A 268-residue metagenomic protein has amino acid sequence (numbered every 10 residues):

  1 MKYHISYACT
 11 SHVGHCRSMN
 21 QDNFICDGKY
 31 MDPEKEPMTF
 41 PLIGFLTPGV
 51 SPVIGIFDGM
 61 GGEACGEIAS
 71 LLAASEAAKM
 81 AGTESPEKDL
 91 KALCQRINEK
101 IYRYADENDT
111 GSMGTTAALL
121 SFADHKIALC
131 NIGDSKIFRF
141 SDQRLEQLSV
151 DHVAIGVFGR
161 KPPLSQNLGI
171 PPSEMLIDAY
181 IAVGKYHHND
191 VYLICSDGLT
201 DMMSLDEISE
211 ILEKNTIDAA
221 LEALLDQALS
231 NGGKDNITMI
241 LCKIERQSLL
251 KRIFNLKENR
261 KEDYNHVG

Functional and structural regions predicted by a protein language model:
M1-G268: PP2C/PPM-type serine/threonine phosphatase catalytic domain
